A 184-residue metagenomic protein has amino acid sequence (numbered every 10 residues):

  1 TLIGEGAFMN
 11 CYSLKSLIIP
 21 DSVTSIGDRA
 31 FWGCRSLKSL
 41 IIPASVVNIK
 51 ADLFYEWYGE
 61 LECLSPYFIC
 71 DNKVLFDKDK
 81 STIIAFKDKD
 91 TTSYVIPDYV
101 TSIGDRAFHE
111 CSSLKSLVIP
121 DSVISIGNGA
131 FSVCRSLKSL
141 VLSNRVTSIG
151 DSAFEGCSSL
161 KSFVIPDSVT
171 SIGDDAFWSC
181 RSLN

Functional and structural regions predicted by a protein language model:
T1-L2, C11-S25, R35-N48, W57-V74 (+6 more regions): Structural signature of tandem-repeat unit edges
